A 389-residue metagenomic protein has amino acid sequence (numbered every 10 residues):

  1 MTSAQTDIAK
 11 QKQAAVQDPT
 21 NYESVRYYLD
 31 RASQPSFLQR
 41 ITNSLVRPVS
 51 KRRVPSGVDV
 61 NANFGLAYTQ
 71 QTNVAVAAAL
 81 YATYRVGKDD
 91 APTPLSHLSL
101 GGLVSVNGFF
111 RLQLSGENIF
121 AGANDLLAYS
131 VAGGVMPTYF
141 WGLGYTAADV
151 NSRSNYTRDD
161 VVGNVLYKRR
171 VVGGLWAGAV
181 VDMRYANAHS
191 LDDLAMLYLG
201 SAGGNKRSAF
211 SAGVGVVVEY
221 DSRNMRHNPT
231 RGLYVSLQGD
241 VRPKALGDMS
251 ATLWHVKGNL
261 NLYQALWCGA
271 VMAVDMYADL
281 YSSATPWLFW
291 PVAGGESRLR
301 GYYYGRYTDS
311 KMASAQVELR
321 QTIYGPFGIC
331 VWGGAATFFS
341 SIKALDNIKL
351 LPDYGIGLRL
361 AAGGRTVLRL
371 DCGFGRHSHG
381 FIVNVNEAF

Functional and structural regions predicted by a protein language model:
T2-S3: Cleavable N-terminal signal peptides
T6-G122, L126-A128, N205-P229, Q321-G328 (+3 more regions): Outer-membrane beta-barrel initiation region
K51-A62, L66-S208, D309, V367 (+1 more regions): Gram-negative/organellar outer-membrane beta-barrel architecture
D59-Y68, T93-V106, L112, L233-A245 (+4 more regions): Transmembrane beta-strand segments that form the barrel wall of outer-membrane beta-barrel proteins
V60-A62, S96-L100, L126-V131, W176-A179 (+9 more regions): Transmembrane beta-strands of outer-membrane beta-barrel proteins
F110, G133-V135, D159-G163, M183-N187 (+7 more regions): Transmembrane beta-barrel architecture of outer-membrane proteins
V214-E219, R223-I323: C-terminal outer-membrane beta-barrel translocator/porin domains of Gram-negative envelope proteins and their
G215-V216, G355-G363, S378-F389: Outer-membrane beta-barrel "beta-signal"
